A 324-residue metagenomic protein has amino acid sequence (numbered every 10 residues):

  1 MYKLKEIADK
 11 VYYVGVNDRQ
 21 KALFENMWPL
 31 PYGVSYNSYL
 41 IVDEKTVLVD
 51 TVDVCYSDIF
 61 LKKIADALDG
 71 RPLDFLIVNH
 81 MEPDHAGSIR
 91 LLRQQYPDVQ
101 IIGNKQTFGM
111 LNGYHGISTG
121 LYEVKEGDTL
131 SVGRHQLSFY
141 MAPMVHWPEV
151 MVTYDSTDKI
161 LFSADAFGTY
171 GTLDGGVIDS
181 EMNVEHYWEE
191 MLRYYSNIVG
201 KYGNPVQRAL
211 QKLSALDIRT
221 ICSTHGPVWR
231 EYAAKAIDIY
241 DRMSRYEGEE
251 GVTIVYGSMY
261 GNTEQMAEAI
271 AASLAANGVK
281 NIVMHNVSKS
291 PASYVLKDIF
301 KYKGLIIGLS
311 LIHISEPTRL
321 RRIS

Functional and structural regions predicted by a protein language model:
L4-I64, V152-D155, K159-S163, T263: Conserved beta-strand hairpin/beta-sheet module of binuclear metal-dependent hydrolase folds, prominently
K5-D9, I102-V150, Y202-R208: Metallo-beta-lactamase
E44, C55-I102: Active-site metal-binding motif and surrounding structural segment of the metallo-beta-lactamase
V49-T51, L73-M81, I101-K105, L161-A164 (+1 more regions): Active-site neighborhood of phospho(di)ester-bond hydrolases with catalytic His/Asp-centered motifs
Q136-S223, W229-E231: Metallo-beta-lactamase
E268-V283, K301: Short helix-loop-beta junction
L296-F300: A short, aliphatic-rich alpha-helical micro-motif
I312-S324: Residue-level detector of conserved catalytic or cofactor/ligand-binding positions in enzyme active sites
